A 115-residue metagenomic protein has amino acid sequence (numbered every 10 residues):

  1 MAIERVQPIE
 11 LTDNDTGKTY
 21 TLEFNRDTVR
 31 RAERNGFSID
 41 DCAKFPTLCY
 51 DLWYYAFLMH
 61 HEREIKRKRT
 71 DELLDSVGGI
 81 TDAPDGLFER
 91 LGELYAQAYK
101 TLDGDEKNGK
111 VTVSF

Functional and structural regions predicted by a protein language model:
M1-K18, V29-K44, R63-F115: Charged interaction scaffolds used for protein-protein
Y20-L22: Short, isolated positions in well-ordered beta-strands
N25: Residue-level signal for threonine
L48-M59, E89-E93: Short, hydrophobic/amphipathic alpha-helical patches that form generic packing surfaces within helical domains
